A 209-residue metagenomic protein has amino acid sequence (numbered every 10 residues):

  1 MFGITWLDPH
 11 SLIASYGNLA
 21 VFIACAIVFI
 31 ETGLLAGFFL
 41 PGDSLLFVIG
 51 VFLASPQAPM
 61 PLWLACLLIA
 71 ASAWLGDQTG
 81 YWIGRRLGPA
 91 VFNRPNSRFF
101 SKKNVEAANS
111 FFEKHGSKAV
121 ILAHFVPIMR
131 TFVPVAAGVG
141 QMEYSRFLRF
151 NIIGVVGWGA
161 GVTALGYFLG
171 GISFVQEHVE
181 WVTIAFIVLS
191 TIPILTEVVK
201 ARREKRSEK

Functional and structural regions predicted by a protein language model:
M1-C25, V51-R146, G171-F186, P193-K209: Membrane-interfacial helix-loop-helix
C25-S44: Transmembrane alpha-helix interface/packing and boundary motifs in multi-pass membrane proteins, characterized by
E31, G157, V188-T191, L195: Hydrophobic membrane-targeting signal helices
L45, L75, I153-G161, S190: Membrane-embedded alpha-helical segments of transport systems, primarily multispan ion/solute transporters
W158-G171: Transmembrane alpha-helical segments of integral membrane proteins
